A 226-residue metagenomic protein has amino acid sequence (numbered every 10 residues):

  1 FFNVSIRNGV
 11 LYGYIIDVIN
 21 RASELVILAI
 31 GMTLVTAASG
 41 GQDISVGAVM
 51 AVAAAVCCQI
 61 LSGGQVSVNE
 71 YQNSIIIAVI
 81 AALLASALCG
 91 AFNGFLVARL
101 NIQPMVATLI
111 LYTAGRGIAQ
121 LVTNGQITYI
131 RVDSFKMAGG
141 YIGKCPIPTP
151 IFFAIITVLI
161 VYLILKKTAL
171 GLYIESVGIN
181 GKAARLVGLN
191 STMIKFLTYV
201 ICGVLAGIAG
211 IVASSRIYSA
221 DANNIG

Functional and structural regions predicted by a protein language model:
F2-N3, Y12-G64, V97-I102: Single transmembrane alpha-helix segments in multi-pass membrane proteins
Y14-L25, S74-A85, I151, N223-G226: Structural signature of hydrophobic alpha-helical transmembrane segments
R21-M32, V52, I155, L159 (+3 more regions): Hydrophobic alpha-helical segments embedded in the membrane of multi-pass proteins
I30-L34, V56-G63, A91-F95, G117 (+2 more regions): Alpha-helical transmembrane segments of multipass membrane proteins
V56-Q59, L83-F92, T113, G117-G125: Mid-bilayer segments of alpha-helical transmembrane spans in multi-pass integral membrane proteins that mediate
V66-Y112: Alpha-helical transmembrane segments within multi-pass membrane transporters and channels
S74-A78, L88-N93, C145-D221: Helix-loop-helix "hairpin" substructures at the membrane interface of multi-pass membrane proteins
L100, P104-T168, I194-L197, R216-I225: Transmembrane helix-bundle core of multi-pass membrane transporters and related energy-transducing complexes
